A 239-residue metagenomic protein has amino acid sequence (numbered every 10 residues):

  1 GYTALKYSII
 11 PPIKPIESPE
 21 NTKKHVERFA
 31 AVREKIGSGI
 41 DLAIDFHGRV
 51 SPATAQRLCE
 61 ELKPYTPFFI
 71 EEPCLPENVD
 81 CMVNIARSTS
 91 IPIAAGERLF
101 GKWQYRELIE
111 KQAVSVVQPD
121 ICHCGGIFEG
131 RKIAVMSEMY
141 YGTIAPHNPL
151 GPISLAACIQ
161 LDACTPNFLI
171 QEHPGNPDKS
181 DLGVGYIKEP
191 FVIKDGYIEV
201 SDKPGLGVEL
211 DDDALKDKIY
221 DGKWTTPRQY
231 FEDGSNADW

Functional and structural regions predicted by a protein language model:
G1-T89: Metal-dependent enolase-superfamily TIM-barrel catalytic cores that perform enediolate-based chemistry
S18-P19, G126, G151, D211: Alpha-helix initiation/capping motif
E60, T66-F69, E77-G205: Shared catalytic-loop signature of beta/alpha-barrel
L206-W239: Extended hydrophobic packing segments that form well-structured cores
